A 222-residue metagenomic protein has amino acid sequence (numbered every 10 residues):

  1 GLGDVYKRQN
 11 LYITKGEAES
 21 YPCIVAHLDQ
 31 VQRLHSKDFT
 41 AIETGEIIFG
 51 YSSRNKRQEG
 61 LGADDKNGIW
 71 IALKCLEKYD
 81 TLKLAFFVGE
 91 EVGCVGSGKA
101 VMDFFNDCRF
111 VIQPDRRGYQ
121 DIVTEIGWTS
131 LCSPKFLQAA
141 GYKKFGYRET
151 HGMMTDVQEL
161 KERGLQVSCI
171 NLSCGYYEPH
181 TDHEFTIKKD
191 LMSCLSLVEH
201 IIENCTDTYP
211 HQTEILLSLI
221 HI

Functional and structural regions predicted by a protein language model:
G1-Y6, L172, I222: Short, small-residue-biased leader/transition segments that mark boundaries at the very start of proteins
G3, K7-R8, G16-Y21, C75-K83 (+3 more regions): Short glycine/proline-enriched coil/turn segments at helix->beta-strand junctions
T14, A18-T81: Active-site metal-coordination/substrate-binding segment of hydrolases, especially metallo-dependent peptidases
C23, K66-W70, V92-V95, T155 (+2 more regions): Conserved active-site and cofactor/substrate-binding residues in soluble primary-metabolism enzymes
L28-V31, R117, Y176: Short glycine-rich anion-binding loops that position phosphate/pyrophosphate groups of nucleotides and phosphorylated
K56-K135, F145, E149, D156-V157 (+1 more regions): Acidic/histidine-rich catalytic neighborhood of metal-dependent amide-processing enzymes
R148-C194: Zn-dependent metallopeptidase/amidohydrolase metal-coordination segment
E178-L219: His/Asp/Glu-rich mid-to-C-terminal helical/loop segments that flank catalytic regions of hydrolases
